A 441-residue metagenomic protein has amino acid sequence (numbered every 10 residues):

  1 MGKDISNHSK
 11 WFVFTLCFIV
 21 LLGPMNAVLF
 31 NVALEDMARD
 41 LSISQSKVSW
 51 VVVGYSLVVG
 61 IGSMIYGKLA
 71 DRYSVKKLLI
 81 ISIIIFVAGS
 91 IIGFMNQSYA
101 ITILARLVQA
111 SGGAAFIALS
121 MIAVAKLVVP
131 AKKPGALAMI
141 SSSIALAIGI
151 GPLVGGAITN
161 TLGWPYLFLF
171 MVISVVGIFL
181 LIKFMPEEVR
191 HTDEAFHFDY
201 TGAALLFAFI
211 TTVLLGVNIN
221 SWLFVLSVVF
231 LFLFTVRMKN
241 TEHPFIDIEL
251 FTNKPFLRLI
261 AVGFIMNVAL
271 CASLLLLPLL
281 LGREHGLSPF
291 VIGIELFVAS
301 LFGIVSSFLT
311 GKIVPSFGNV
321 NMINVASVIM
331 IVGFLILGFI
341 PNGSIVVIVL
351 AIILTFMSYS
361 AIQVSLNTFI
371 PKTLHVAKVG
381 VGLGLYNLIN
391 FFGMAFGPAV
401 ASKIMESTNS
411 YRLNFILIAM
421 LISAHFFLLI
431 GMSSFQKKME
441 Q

Functional and structural regions predicted by a protein language model:
M1-S6: Short, Lys/Arg-rich, polar N-terminal cytosolic tail immediately upstream of the first transmembrane signal-anchor
S9-M25, F30-V32, Q45, V51-G54 (+4 more regions): 12-transmembrane solute porter fold
P24-S46, S56-G60, M64-R72, K76: N-terminal cofactor/phosphate-binding cores enriched in small/glycine residues, especially glycine-rich loops such as
L57-I61, I91, A145-G149, L153 (+4 more regions): Hydrophobic/small/kink-forming positions within alpha-helical transmembrane segments of polytopic membrane proteins
S63-A195, Y359, L388, M394 (+2 more regions): Helix-loop-helix hairpins in multi-pass membrane proteins, especially solute transporters
I91-M95, F179-F184, F232-V236, L335-F339 (+2 more regions): Membrane-embedded alpha-helical segments of multi-pass transporters/permeases
K133-S143, E194-G202, F251-P255, V320-S327: Cytoplasmic-side transmembrane-helix entry/capping segments in multi-pass membrane proteins
L162-A261: Hydrophobic transmembrane-helix bundles of small-molecule transporters
